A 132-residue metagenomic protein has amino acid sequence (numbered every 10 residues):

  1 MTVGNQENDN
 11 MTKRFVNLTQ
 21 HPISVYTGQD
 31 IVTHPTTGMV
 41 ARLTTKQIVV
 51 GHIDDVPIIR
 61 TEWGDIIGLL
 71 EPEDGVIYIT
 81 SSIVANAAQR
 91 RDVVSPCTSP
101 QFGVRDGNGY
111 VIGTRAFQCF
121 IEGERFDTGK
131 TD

Functional and structural regions predicted by a protein language model:
V3-R14, L18-H21, Y26-D132: Intrinsically disordered, low-complexity segments enriched in small/polar residues
